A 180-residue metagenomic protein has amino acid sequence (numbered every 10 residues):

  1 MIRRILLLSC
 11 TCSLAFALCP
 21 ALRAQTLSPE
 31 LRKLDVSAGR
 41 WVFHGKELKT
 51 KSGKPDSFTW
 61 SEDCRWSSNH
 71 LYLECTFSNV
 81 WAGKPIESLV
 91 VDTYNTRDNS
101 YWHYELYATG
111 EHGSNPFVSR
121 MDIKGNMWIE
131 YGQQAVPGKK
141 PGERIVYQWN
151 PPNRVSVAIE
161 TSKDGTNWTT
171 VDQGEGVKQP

Functional and structural regions predicted by a protein language model:
M1-R4: Positively charged n-region of N-terminal signal peptides that target proteins for export
S9-A17: Bacterial N-terminal signal peptides
A17, L22-A24: Boundary at the C-terminal end of the N-terminal hydrophobic targeting segment
A24-P180: Hydrophobic small-molecule pocket/channel-lining residues, especially in calycin-type beta-barrels
